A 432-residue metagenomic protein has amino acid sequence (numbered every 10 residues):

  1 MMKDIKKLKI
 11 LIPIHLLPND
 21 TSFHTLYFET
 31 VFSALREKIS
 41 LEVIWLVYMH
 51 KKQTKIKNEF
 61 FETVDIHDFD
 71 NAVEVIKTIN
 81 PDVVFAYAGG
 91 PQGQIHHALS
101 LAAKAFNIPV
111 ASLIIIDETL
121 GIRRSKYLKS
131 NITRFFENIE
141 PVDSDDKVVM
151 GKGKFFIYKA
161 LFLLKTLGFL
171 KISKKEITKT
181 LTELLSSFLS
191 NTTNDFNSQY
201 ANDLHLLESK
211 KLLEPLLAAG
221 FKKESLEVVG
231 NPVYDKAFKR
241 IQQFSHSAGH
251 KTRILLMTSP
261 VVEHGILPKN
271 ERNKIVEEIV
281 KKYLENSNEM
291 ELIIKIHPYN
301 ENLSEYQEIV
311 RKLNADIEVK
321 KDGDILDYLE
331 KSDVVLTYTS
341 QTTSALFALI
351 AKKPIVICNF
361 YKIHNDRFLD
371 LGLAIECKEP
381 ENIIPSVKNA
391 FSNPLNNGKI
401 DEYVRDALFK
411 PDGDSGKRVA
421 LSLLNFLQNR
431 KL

Functional and structural regions predicted by a protein language model:
M1-V142, G153, K269, L432: N-terminal pre-catalytic "stem/leader" segment of glycosyltransferase-like enzymes
T21-S33, V233-E308: Conserved catalytic-core segment of nucleotide-activated headgroup transferases in glycan assembly
I44-F60, K165-G168, L256, V280-D322 (+1 more regions): Catalytic donor nucleotide-activated moiety binding site of glycosyltransferases and closely related
T63-I79, P298-L346: Donor nucleotide-activated moiety binding/catalytic core segment of transferases that use nucleotide-activated donors
V84-A86, P91, I95, L217 (+1 more regions): A donor-sugar binding/catalytic signature common to diverse glycosyltransferases and related nucleotide-sugar
D145-K154, K159-I266, K399-I400: A nucleotide-sugar donor-handling region in carbohydrate enzymes
T343-P411: Catalytic binding pocket for nucleotide-activated donors in carbohydrate/polymer assembly enzymes
K410-L432: C-terminal alpha-helical cap of glycosyltransferases
